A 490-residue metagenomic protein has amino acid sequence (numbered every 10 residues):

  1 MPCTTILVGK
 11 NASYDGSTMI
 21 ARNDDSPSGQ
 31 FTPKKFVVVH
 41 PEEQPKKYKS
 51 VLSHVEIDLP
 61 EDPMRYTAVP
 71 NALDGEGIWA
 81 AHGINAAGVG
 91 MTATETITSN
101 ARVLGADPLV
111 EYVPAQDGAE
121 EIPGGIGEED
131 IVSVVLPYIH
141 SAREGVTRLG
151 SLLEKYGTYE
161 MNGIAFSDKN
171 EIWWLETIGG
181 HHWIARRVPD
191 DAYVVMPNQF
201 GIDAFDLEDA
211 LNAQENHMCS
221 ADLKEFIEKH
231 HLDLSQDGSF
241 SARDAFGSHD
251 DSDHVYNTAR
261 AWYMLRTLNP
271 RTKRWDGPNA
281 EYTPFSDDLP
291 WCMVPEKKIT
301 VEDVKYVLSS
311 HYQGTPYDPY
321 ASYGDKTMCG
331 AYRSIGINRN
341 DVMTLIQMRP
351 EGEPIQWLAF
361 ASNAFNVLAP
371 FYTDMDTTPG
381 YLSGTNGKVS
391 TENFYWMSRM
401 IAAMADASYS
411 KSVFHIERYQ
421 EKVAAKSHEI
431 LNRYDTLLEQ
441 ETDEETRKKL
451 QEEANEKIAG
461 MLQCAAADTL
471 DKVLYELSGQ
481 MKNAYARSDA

Functional and structural regions predicted by a protein language model:
P2-E128, R148-A280: A contiguous strand-loop segment
E61-R65, V146, S322-G330: Short Pro/Gly-enriched beta-strand edge/turn motifs at strand-loop
V132-Y138: Short, well-ordered beta-strand elements within core beta-sheets of diverse protein domains
Y138-E144: Short, charged, surface-exposed loops that flank catalytic or proteolytic processing sites
G145-E154, V304-L308, Q451: Short, well-structured alpha-helical segments that form the helix of a local strand-helix-strand
E225-Q347: Glycine-rich, aromatic-lined ligand/substrate-binding cores of catalytic and carbohydrate-binding domains
Q313, Y317-T442: Substrate-recognition/cap regions that form aromatic- and gly/pro-loop-enriched pockets for small-molecule ligands
E421-A490: Histidine-centered catalytic/metal-binding microenvironments
